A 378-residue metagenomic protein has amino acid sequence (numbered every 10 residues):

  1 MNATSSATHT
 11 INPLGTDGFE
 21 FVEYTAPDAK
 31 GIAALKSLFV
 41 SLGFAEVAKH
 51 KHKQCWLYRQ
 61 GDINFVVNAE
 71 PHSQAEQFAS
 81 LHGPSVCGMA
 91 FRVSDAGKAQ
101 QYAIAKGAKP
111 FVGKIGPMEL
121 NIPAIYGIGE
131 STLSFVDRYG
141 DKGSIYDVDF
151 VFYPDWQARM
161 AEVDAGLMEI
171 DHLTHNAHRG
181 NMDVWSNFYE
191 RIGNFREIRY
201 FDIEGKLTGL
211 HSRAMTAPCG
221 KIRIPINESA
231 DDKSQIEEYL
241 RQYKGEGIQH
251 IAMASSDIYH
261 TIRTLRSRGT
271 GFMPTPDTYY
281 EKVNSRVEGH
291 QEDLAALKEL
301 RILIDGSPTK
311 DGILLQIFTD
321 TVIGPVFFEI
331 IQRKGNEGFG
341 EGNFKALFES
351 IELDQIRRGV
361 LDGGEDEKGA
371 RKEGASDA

Functional and structural regions predicted by a protein language model:
M1-G31, V86-M89, I145-S186, K244-M253 (+2 more regions): N-terminal beta-strand motif that seeds the catalytic metal site of vicinal oxygen chelate
M1-P154, H172, R179, Q316: An N-terminus-focused feature that recognizes amino-terminal "leader" regions
G18-T25, F39, F44, Y58 (+12 more regions): Short, structured motif recognition centered on aromatic/hydrophobic residues
K49-R59, N64-V93, G97-I122, Q157-A165 (+11 more regions): A cross-kingdom feature marking solvent-exposed beta-strand/loop segments within repeated, beta-rich binding/scaffold
G127, T309, T321-V322: Short, acidic, Ser/Thr-enriched surface-loop or helix-capping motifs
H175-R223: Beta-propeller domains
G324-E341: Extracellular low-complexity, Gly/Ser/Thr-rich intrinsically disordered linkers and protease-sensitive activation/hinge
